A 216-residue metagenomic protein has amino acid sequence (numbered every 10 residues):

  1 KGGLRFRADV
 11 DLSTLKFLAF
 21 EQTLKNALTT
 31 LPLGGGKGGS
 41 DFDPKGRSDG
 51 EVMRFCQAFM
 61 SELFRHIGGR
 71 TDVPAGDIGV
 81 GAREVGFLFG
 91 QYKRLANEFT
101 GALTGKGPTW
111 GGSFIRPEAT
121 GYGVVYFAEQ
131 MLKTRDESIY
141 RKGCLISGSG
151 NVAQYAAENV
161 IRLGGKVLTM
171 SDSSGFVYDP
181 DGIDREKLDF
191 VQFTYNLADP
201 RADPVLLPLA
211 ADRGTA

Functional and structural regions predicted by a protein language model:
K1-F114: N-terminal ligand-binding/catalytic initiation module
D11-T14, S48-F59, L63, V80-Q91 (+9 more regions): General structural feature for long, well-ordered alpha-helical segments within catalytic domains of soluble enzymes
G35-S40, G79-V80, E84, G150 (+2 more regions): Glycine-rich beta-alpha junction loops
F64-R70, G164-V167, R213: Structural alpha-beta junctions
P74-A75, L145-I146, F190-F193: Short catalytic-loop micro-motif centered on adjacent basic/acidic residues
Q91, N159, L209-R213: Alpha-helical structural signal in soluble globular domains
T104-G107, G112-L188: Glycine-rich phosphate/diphosphate-binding loop of Rossmann-like nucleotide-binding domains
E186-A216: Beta/alpha (TIM)-barrel catalytic core signal, keyed to glycine-rich beta->alpha loops juxtaposed to Asp/Glu that bind
